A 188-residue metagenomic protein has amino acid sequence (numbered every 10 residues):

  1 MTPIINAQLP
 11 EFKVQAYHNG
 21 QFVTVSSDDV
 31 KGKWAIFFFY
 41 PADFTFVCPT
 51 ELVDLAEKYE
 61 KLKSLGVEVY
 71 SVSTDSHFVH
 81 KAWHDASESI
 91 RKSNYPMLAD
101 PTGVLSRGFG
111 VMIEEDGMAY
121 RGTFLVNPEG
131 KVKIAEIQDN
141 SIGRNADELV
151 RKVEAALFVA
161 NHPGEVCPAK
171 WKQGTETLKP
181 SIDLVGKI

Functional and structural regions predicted by a protein language model:
M1-I188: Chalcogenol-based redox active-site neighborhoods
